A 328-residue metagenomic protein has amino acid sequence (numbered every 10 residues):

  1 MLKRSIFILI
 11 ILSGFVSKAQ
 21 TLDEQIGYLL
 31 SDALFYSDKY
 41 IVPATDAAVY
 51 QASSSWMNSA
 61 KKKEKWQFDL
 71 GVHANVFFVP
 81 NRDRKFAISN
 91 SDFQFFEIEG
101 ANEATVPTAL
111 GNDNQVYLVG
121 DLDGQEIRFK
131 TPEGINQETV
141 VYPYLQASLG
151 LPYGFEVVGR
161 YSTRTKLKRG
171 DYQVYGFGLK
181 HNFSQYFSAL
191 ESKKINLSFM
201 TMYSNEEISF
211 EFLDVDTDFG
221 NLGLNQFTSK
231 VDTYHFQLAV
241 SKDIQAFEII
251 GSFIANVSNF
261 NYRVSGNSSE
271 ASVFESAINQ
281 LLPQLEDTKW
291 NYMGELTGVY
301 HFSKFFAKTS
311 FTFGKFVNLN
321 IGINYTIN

Functional and structural regions predicted by a protein language model:
M1-E24: Bacterial Sec-dependent N-terminal signal peptides
A19-L118, S192: Outer-membrane beta-barrel biogenesis signature
N58-W66, N81, R169, S184-L197 (+1 more regions): Short loop/turn motifs that connect adjacent beta-strands in outer-membrane beta-barrel proteins
S59-K61, L70-V72, L145-L151, F177-F183 (+5 more regions): Residues on the lipid-exposed face of transmembrane beta-strands in outer-membrane beta-barrel proteins
E64-W66, E138-P143, D171-F177, K193 (+4 more regions): Residues that define the transmembrane beta-barrel architecture of outer-membrane proteins
A74-F78, Y161-T165, F183, T201-E207 (+5 more regions): Transmembrane beta-strands of outer-membrane beta-barrel pores
D83-K85, D121-Q137, K166-Y172, N205-T233 (+2 more regions): Extracellular/periplasm-exposed beta-strand and loop segments of Gram-negative cell-envelope proteins, dominated by
G154-V157, Y186-A189, A246-I249, F302-T309 (+1 more regions): Repeated loop/turn-to-beta-strand initiation elements of outer-membrane beta-barrel proteins
